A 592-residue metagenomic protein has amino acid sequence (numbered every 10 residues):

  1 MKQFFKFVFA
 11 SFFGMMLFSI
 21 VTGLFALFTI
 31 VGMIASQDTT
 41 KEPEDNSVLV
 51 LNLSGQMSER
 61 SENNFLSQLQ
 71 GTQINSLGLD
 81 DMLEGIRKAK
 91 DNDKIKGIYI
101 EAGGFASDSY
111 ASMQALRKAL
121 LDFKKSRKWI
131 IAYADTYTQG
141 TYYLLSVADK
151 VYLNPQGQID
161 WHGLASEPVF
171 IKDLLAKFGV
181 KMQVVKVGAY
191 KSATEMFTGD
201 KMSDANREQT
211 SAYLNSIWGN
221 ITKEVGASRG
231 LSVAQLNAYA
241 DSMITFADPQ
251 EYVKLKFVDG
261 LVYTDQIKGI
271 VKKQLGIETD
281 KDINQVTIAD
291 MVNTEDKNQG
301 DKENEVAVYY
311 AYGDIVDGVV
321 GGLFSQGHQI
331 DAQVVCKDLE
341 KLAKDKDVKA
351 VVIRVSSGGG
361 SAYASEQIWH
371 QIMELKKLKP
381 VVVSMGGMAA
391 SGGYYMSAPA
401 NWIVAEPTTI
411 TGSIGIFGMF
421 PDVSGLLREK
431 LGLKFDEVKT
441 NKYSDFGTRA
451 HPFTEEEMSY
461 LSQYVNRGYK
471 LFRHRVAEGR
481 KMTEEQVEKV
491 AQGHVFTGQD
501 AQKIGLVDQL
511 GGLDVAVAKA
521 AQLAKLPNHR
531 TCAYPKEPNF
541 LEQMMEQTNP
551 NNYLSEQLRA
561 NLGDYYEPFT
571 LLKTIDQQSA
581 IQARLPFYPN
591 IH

Functional and structural regions predicted by a protein language model:
Q3-V48, E59, K96, D122-W129 (+3 more regions): Flexible, low-complexity junctional segments that flank or bridge functional domains
S47-P168, K177, Q299-L426: Cleft-lining beta-strand/loop regions that shape enzyme active-site pockets
K172-V271, S424-I504, D508-Q509, D514-A524: Charged, glycine-interspersed solvent-exposed loop segments at helix/strand-loop junctions that cap or gate access
A227-S228, D259-E305, F417, R473-G479 (+1 more regions): C-terminal long alpha-helix characteristic of the crotonase
E303-V306, Y310-K346, Y464, P535-H592: Intrinsic disorder and flexible/low-complexity segments
Y310-G313, V355-S357, M385-G387, P407-T409 (+8 more regions): Active-site proximal loops enriched in glycine and acidic residues that flank catalytic Cys/His/Asp and coordinate
A362-Q367, D500-K503, Q543-T548: Short glycine/threonine-rich loop-to-helix capping motif typified by GTGT followed within a few residues by an Asp-Pro
